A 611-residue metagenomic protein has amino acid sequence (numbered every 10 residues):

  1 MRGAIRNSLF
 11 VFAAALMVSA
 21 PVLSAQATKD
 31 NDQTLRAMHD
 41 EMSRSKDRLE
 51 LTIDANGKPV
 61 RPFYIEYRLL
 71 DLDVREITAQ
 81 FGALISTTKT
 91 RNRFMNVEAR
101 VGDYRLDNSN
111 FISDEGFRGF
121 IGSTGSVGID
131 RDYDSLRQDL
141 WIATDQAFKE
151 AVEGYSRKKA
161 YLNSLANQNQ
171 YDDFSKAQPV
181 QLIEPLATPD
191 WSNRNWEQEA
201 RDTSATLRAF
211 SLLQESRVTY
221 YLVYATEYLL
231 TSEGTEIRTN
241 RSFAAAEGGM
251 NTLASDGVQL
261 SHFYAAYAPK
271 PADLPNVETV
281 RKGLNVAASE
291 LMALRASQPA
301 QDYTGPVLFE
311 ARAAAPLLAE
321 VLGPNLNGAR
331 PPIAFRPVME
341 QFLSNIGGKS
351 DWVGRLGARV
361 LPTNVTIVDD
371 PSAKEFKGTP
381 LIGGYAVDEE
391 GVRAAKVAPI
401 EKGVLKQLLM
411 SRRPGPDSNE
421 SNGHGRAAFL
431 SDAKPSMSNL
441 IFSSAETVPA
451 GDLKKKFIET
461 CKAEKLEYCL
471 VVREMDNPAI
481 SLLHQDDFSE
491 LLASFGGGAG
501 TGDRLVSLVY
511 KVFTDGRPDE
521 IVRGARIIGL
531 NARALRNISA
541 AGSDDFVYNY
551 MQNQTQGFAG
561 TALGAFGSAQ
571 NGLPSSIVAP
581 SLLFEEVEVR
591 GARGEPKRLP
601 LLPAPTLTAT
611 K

Functional and structural regions predicted by a protein language model:
M1-R6: N-terminal secretory signal peptides that target proteins for export/translocation
S8-P21: Bacterial N-terminal signal peptides
A13, L317-L318, S481: Active-site-proximal flexible loops/turns
L23-K396, E401-V404, D417, N531 (+4 more regions): Active-site bordering "gate/hinge" segments that shape substrate access to catalytic or cofactor-binding pockets
T144, G383, E390-K611: Long, low-charge, small-residue-enriched segments that form tightly packed helices used for assembly/packing
